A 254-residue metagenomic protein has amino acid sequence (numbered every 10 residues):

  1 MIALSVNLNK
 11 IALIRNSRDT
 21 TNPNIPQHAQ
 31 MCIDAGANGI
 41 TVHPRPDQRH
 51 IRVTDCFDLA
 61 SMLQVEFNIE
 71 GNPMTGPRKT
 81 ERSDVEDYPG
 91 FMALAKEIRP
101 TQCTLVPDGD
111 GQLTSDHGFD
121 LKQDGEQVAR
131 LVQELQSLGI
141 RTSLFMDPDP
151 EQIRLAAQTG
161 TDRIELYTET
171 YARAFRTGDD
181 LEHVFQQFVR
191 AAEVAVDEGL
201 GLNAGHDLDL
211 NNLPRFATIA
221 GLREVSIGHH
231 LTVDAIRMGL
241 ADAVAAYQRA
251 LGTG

Functional and structural regions predicted by a protein language model:
M1-I69, P73-T75, K79-E86, K96-I98 (+1 more regions): Conserved N-terminal beta1-alpha1 strand-loop-helix module at the mouth
I2-L8, I40-V42, V65-G71, T101-L105 (+4 more regions): Hydrophobic faces of well-ordered beta-strands that scaffold small-molecule active sites in alpha/beta enzyme cores
N7-L13, R45-D47, E70-G76, D108-D110 (+5 more regions): Active-site beta-loop-alpha junctions enriched in small/polar residues
N38-L63, P107-D120, T168-D179, A235: Glycine-rich, proline-tolerant flexible connector loops at the mouths of alpha/beta enzymes
R49-M74, L121-S143, D180-A204, L210 (+1 more regions): Alpha-helix-loop-beta-strand connector modules within alpha/beta enzyme cores
G76-L94, D149-T159, A204, L208-L222: Catalytic cores of alpha/beta
D110, R141-V194, E198: Histidine/lysine/aspartate-rich catalytic loop segments that bind and position anionic ligands
H117, R176-L181, D234-G254: C-terminal helical cap(s) of enzyme catalytic domains, especially alpha/beta-barrels
